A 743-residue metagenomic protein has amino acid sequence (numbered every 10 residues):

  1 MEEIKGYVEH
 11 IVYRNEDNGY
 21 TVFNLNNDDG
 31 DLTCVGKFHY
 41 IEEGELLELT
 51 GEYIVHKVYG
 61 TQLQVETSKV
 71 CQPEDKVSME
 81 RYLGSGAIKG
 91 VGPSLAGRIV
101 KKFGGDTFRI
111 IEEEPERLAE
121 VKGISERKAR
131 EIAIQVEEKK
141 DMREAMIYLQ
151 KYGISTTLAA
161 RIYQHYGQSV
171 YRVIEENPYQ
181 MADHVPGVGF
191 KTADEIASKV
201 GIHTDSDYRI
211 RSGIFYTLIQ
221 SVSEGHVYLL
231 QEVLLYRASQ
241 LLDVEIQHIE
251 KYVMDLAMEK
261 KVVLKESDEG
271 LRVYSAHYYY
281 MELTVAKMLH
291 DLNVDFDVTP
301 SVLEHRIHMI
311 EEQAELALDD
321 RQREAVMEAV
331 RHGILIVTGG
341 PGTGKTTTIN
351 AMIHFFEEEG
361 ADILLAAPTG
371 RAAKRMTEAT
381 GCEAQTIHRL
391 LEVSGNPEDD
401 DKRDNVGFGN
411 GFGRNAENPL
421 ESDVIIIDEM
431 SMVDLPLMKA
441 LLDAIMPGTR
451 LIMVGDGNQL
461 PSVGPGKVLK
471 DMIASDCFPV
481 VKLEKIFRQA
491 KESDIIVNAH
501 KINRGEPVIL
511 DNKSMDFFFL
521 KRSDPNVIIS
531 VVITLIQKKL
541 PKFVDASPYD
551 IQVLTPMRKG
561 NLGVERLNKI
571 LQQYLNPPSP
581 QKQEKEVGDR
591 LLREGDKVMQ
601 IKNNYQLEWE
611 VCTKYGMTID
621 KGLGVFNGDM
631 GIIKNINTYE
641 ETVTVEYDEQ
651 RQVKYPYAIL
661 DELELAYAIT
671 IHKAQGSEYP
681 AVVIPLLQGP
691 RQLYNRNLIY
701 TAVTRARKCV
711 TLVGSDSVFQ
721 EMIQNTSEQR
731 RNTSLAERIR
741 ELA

Functional and structural regions predicted by a protein language model:
M1-H305, A743: Accessory, non-ATPase domains that flank or precede helicase/AAA+ motor cores in DNA-metabolism machines
E315-R331: N-terminal pre-P-loop "Q-motif" helix
E328, F355, E359-A361, G370-K374 (+8 more regions): Conserved helicase motor core of SF1/SF2 NTP-dependent helicases
V337, L365: Hydrophobic anchor at the beta1->P-loop junction of P-loop NTPases
K345: Conserved lysine of the Walker
T348, M352: Hydrophobic positions on the alpha1 helix immediately C-terminal to the Walker A/P-loop
G457-L623, L742: Conserved helicase motor core of P-loop NTPases
N627-A743: C-terminal accessory regions
